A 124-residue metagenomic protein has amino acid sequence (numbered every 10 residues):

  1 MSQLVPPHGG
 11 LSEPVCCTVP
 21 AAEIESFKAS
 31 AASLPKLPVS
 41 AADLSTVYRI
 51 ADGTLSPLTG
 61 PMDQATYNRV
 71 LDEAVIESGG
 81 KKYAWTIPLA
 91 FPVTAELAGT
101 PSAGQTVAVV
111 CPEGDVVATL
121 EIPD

Functional and structural regions predicted by a protein language model:
M1-D124: Non-catalytic terminal extensions that flank enzyme cores
